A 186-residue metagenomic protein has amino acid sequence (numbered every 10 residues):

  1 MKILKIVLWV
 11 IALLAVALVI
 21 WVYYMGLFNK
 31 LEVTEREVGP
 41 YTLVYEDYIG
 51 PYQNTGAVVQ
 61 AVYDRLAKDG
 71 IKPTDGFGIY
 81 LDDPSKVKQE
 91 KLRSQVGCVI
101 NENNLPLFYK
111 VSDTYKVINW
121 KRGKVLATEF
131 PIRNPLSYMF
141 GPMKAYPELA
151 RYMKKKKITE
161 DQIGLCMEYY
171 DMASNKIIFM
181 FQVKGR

Functional and structural regions predicted by a protein language model:
K2-R186: A solvent-exposed interaction/effector surface
